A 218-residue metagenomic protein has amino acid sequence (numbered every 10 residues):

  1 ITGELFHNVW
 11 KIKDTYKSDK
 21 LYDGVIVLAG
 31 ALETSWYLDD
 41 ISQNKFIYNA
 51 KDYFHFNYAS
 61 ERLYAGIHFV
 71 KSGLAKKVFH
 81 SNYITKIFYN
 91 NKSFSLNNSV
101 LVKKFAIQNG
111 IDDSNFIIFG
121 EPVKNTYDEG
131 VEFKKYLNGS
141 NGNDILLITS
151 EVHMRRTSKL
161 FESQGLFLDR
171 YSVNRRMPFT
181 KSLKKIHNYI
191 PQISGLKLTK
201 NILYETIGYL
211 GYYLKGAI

Functional and structural regions predicted by a protein language model:
I1-G195: A structural signal for short, hydrophobic/glycine-enriched beta-strand patches
L5, T199-I218: A transmembrane-helix-recognition feature enriched in membrane-embedded lipid enzymes and envelope glyco-/phospholipid
